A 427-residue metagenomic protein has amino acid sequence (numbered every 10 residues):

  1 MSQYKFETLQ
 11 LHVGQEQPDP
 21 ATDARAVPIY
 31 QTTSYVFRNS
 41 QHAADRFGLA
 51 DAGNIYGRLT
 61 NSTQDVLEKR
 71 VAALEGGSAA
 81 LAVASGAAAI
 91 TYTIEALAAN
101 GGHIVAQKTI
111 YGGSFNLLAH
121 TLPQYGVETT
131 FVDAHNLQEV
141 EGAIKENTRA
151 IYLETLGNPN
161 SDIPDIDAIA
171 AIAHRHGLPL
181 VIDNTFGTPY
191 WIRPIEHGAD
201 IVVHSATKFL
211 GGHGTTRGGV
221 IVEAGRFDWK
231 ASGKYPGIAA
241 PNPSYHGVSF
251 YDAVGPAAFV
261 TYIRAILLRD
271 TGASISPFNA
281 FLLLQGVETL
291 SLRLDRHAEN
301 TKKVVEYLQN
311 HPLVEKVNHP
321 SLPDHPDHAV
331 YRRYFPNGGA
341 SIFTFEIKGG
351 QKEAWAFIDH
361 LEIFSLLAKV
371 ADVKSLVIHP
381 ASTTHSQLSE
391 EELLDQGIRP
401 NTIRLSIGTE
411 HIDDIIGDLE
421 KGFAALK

Functional and structural regions predicted by a protein language model:
S2, Q10, G14, P18 (+1 more regions): Conserved PLP-enzyme active-site core in the AAT-like
S2-N61, K69-R70, I403: N-terminal "arm"/small-domain region of PLP-dependent enzymes with the aminotransferase-like
N39-T91, G113-H120: Conserved N-terminal alpha-helix of the aminotransferase class I/II PLP-enzyme fold
S78, A119, E146, R293 (+2 more regions): PLP-dependent enzyme catalytic core of the Aspartate aminotransferase-like
I151, G219-I221, V317, F343 (+1 more regions): Well-ordered beta-strand positions enriched in small/hydrophobic/aromatic, beta-favoring residues
L156, T185-G187, L322, K348 (+1 more regions): Active-site beta-loop-alpha junctions enriched in small/polar residues
V222, T344-E346, S406-G408: Short hydrophobic/aromatic beta-strand micro-patches that form the beta-sheet surface supporting nucleotide- or nucleic
T271-S274, F278-A280, Q285, T289 (+4 more regions): Conserved small-domain helix->loop->beta segment predominantly found in fold-type I
